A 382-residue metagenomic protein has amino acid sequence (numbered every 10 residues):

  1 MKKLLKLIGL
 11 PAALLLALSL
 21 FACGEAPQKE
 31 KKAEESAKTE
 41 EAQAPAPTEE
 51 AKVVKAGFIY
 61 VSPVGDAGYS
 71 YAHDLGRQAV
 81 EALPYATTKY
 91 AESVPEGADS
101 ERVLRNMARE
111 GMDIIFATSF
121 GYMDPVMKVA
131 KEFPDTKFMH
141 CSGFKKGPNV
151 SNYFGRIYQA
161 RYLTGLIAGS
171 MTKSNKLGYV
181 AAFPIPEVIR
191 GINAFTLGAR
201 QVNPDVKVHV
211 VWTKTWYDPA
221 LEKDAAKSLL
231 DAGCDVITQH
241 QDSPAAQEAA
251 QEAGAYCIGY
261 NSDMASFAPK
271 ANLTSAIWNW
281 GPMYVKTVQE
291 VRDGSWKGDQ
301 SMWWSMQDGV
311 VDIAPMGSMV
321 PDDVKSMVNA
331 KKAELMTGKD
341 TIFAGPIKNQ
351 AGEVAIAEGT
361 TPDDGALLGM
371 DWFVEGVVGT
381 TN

Functional and structural regions predicted by a protein language model:
M1-P11: Bacterial N-terminal signal peptides that target proteins for export
S19-A22: C-terminal motif of bacterial Sec signal peptides marking the signal peptidase cleavage site
A26-N382: A residue-level marker of the well-folded mature domains of exported/periplasmic proteins
